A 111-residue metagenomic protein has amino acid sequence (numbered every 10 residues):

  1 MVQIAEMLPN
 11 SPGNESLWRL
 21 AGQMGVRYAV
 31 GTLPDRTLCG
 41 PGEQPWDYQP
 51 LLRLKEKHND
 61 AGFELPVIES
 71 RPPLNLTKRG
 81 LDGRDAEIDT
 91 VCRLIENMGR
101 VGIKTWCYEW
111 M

Functional and structural regions predicted by a protein language model:
M1-M111: N-terminal pre-domain/capping segments
